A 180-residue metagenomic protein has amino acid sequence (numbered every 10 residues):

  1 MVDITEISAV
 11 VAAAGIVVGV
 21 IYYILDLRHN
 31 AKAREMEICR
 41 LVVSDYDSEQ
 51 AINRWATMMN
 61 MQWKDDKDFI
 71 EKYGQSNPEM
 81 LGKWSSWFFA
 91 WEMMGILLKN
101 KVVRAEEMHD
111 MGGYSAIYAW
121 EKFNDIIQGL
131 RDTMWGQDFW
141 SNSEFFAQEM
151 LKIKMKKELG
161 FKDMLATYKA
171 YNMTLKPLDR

Functional and structural regions predicted by a protein language model:
M1-V18, K176-R180: Short hydrophobic membrane-inserting helices
D3, L25, H29-R180: Amphipathic alpha-helical "stem/stalk" segments
I16, V20-D26: Alpha-helical transmembrane segments
